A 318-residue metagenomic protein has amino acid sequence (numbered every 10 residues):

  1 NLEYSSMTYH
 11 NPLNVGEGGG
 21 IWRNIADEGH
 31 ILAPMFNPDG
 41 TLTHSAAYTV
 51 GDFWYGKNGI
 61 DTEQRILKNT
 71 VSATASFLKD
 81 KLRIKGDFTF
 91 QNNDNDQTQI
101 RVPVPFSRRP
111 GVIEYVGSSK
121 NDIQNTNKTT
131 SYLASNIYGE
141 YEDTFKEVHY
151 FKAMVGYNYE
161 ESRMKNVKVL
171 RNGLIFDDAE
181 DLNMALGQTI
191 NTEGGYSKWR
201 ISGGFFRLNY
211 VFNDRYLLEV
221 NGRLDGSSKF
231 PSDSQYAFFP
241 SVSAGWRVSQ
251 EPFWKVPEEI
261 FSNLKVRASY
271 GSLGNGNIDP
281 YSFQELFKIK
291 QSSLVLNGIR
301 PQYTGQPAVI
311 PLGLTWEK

Functional and structural regions predicted by a protein language model:
N1-S6, H10-N14, G19-A26, D39-R101 (+1 more regions): Extracellular/periplasmic, surface-exposed regions of secreted and cell-surface proteins
H30-A33, N37: GHKL/Bergerat-fold ATPase module in large chromosome/replication-associated machines
P105-F106: Extracytoplasmic assembly/pore-lining segments of large envelope/extracellular complexes
